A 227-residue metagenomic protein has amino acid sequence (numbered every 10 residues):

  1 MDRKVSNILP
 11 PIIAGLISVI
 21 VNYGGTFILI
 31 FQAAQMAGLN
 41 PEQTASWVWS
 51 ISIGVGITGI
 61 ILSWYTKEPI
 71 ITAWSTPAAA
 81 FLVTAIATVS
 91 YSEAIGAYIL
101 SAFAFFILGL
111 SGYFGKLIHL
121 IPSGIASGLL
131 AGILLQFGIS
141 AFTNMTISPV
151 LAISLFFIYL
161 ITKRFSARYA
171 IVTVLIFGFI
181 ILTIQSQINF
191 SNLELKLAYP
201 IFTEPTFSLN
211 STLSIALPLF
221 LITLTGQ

Functional and structural regions predicted by a protein language model:
M1-P69, F81, A87: N-terminal signal-anchor module of multipass membrane proteins
I8-G25, E42-W49, P69-A73, K116-G132 (+4 more regions): Helical membrane-embedded segments and adjacent short helical loop/helix-boundary regions of multi-pass membrane
G15-V19, S63-W64, Y98-A102, L120 (+1 more regions): Hydrophobic alpha-helical transmembrane segments of multi-pass small-molecule transporters/permeases
L16, I57, S75, L100-F103 (+1 more regions): Hydrophobic residues within alpha-helical transmembrane segments of multi-pass solute transporters/permease subunits
I20-F27, Y65-S75, T146-I147, L221-Q227: Short helix-coil transition sites and intra-membrane helix breaks within transmembrane domains of multi-pass
G24-F31, S52, Y98, L129 (+2 more regions): Residue-level signal for the membrane-embedded core of alpha-helical transmembrane segments, especially mid-helix
T26-F27, L182-Q227: Membrane-embedded hairpin module used as a gating/binding unit in multi-pass transport and secretion proteins
A87-L193: Membrane-embedded alpha-helical modules
